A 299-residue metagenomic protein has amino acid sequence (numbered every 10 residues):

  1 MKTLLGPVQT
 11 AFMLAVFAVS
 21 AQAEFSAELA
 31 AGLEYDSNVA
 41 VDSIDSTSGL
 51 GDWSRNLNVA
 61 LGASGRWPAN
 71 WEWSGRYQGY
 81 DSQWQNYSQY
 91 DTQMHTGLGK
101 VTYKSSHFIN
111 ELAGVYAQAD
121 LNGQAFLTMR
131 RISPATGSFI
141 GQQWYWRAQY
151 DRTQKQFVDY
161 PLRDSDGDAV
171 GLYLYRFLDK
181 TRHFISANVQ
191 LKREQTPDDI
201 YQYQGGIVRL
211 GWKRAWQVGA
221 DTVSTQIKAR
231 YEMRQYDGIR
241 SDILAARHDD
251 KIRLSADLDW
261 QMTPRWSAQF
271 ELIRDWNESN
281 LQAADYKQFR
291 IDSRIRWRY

Functional and structural regions predicted by a protein language model:
M1-S26, N70: Cleavable N-terminal export/targeting peptides
A23-Y299: Gram-negative and organellar
